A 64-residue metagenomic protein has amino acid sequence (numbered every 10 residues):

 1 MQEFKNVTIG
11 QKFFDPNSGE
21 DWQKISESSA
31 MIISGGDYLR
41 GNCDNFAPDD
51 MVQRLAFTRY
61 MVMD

Functional and structural regions predicted by a protein language model:
M1-T8: Mixed-charge, Lys/Arg-rich low-complexity intrinsically disordered regions
N6, F14-P16: Residue-level detector of alpha-helix boundary/anchor positions
G10-F13, V52: Generic structural signal for buried aliphatic residues
S18-F57: Acidic, low-complexity, intrinsically disordered interaction modules
M61-D64: Short acidic DE-rich linear segments
